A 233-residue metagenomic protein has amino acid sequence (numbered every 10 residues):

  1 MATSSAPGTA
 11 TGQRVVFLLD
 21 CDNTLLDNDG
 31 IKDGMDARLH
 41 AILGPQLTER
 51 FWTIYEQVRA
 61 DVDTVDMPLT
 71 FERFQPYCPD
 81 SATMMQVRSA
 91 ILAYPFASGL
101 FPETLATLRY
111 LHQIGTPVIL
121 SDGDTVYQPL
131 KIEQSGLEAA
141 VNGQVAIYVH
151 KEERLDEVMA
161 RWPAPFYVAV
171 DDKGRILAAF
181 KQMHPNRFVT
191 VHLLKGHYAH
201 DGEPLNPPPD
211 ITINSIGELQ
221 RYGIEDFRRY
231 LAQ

Functional and structural regions predicted by a protein language model:
M1-R14, E133-Q233: Asp-based, Mg2+/Mn2+-dependent phosphohydrolase catalytic module
A2-T53, Y77: Active-site neighborhood of HAD-like aspartate-dependent phosphohydrolases
T24, I31, T125-V126, R175 (+1 more regions): Conserved Rossmann-like nucleotide-cofactor binding loop
I31, I42-P45, Y55-L92: A metal-dependent, Asp-based hydrolase signature
P68-L69, S89-I119, E152, D156: Short, acidic loop-to-helix structural element flanking the phosphoryl-transfer center in phosphate-processing enzymes
F101, S121-G123, K173: Helix N-cap/beta->alpha junction signal
L108-V118, D122-A146: Substrate-recognition/cap helix-loop segment adjacent to the acidic, metal-dependent catalytic center of Asp-based
